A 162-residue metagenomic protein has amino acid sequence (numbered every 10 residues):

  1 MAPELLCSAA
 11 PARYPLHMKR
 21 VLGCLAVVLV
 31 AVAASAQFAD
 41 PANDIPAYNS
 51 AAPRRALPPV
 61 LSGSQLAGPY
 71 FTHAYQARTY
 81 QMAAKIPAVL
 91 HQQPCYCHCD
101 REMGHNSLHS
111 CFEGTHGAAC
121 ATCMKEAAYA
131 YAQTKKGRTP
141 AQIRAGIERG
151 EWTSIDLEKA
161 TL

Functional and structural regions predicted by a protein language model:
L6, R13-Y14: Short, positively charged and aromatic/hydrophobic N-terminal segments
P15-G23: Bacterial N-terminal signal peptides that target proteins for export
A31-A34: N-terminal signal peptide c-region/cleavage motif recognized by signal peptidases
F38-Y96, R101: N-terminal secretory signal peptides
Y80, M124-A127, Y131, P140 (+1 more regions): Extracytoplasmic/secreted envelope proteins and their assembly/folding machinery, especially bacterial periplasmic
Q93-A130: Short, thiol/selenol-centered motifs that function as redox-active sites or metal-ligating centers
R138-L162: Short flanking/linker segments adjacent to small metal-binding domains or redox-active Cys/His motifs
